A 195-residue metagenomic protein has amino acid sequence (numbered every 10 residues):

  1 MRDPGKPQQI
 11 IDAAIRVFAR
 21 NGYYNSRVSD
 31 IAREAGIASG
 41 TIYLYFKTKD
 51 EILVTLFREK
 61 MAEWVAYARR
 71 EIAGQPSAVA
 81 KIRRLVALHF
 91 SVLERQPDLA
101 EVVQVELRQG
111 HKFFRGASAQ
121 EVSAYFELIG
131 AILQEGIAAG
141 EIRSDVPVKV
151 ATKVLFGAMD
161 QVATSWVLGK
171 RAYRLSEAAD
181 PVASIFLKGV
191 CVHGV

Functional and structural regions predicted by a protein language model:
M1-N21, N25-E34, E51: Basic, helix-initiating cap at the start of DNA-binding domains
A35-F46: Short hydrophobic/aromatic patch on the recognition helix
L53-K60: Alpha-helical DNA-contacting segments of helix-turn-helix folds
T55, A66-D98, V148, T152-L155: Hydrophobic alpha-helical connector segments
A62-A66, F113-A139, K149-K153, G157 (+1 more regions): Amphipathic alpha-helical packing segments from all-alpha helical-bundle domains
R84, L88-S91, R95, E127 (+4 more regions): C-terminal peripheral helix-coil segments that are non-catalytic and often amphipathic
E94-F113, S165-L168: Amphipathic alpha-helical segments used for helix-helix packing
E101-V103, G116, E141, D145 (+1 more regions): Short, hydrophobic secondary-structure boundary micro-motifs
